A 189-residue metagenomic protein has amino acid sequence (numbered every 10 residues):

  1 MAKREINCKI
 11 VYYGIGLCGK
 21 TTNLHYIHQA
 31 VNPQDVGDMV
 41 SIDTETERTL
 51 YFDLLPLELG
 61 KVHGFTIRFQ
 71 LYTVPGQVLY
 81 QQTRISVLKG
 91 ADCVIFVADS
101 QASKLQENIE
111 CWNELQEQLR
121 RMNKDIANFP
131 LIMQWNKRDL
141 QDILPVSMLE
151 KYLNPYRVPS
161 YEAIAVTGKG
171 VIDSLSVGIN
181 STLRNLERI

Functional and structural regions predicted by a protein language model:
M1-I42: Conserved G1/Walker A P-loop phosphate-binding module
K3, E47-L50, G60-F65, I85-G90 (+1 more regions): Conserved catalytic network of the ASCE P-loop NTPase/AAA+ motor domain
I27, L54-E58, W112-R120: Short, well-ordered amphipathic alpha-helices
V40-L79: Switch I (G2) and immediately adjacent beta-strands of P-loop GTPase domains
Q81-A102: Inter-motif core of Ras-like GTPase G domains
S100-Y156: Conserved C-terminal guanine-recognition region of P-loop GTPase G domains, centered on the G4
D139-I189: Canonical P-loop GTPase G-domain recognition
